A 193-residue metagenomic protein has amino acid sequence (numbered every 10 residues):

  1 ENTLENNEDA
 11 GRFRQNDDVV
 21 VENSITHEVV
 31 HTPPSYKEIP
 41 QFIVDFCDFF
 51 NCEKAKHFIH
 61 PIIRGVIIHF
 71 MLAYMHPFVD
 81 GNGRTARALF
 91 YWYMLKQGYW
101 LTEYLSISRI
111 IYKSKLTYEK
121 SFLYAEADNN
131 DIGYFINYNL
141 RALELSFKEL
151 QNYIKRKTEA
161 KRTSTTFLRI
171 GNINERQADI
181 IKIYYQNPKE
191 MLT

Functional and structural regions predicted by a protein language model:
E1-T193: FIC/Doc superfamily catalytic core
